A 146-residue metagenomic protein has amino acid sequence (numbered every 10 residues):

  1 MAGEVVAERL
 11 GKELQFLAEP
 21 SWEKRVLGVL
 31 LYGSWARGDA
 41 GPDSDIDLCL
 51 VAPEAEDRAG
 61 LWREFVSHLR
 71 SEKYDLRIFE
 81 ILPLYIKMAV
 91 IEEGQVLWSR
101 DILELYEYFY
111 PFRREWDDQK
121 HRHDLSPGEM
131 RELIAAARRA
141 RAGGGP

Functional and structural regions predicted by a protein language model:
M1-G28, A36-P42, P53-P146: Catalytic core of pol beta-like nucleotidyltransferases
D45: A short beta-loop-beta micro-motif enriched in histidine and acidic residues
L48-L50: Short beta-strand->loop micro-motif that forms the acidic, two-metal-ion catalytic signature in nucleotide-processing
